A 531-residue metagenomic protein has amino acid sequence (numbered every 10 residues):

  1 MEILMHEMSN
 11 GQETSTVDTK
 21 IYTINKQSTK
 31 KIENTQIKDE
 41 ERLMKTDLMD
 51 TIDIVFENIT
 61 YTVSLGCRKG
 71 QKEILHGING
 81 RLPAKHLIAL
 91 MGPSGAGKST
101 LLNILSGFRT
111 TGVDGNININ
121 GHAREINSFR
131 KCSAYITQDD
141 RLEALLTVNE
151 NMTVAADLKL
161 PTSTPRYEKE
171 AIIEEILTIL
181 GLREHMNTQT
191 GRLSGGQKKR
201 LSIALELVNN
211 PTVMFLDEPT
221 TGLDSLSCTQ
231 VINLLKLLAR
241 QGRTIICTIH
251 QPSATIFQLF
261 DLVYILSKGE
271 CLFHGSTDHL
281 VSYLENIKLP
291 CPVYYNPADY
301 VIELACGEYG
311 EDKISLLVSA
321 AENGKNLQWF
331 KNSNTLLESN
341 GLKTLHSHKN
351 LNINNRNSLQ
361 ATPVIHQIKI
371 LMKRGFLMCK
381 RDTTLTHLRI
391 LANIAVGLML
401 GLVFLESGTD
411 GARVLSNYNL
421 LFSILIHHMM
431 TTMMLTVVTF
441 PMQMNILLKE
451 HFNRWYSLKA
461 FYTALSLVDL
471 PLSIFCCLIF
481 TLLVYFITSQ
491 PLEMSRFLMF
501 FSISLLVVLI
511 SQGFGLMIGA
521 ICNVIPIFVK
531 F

Functional and structural regions predicted by a protein language model:
M1-N79, A84, P93, I119 (+5 more regions): Topological signature of polytopic alpha-helical transporters
G80-P83, S106-G107, V113-E125, F129-K131: Conserved ABC transporter NBD signature motif
N127, D140-E150, S163-T164: Conserved catalytic motifs of ABC-family nucleotide-binding domains
Q189-L193: Conserved ABC ATPase signature
I203, V231: Hydrophobic anchor residue at the start of the ABC signature
E206-L207: ABC ATPase C-loop
M214-E218: Catalytic Walker B motif of ABC-type/P-loop ATPase nucleotide-binding domains
L272, N286-L289, R381-F531: Membrane-spanning alpha-helical segments of multipass transporters and channels
